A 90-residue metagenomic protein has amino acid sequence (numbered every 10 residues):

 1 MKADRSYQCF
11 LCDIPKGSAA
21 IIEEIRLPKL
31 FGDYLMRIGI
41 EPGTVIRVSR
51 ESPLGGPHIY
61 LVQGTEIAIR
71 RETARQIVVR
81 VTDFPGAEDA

Functional and structural regions predicted by a protein language model:
M1-A90: Compact, glycine-rich, soluble single-domain proteins
